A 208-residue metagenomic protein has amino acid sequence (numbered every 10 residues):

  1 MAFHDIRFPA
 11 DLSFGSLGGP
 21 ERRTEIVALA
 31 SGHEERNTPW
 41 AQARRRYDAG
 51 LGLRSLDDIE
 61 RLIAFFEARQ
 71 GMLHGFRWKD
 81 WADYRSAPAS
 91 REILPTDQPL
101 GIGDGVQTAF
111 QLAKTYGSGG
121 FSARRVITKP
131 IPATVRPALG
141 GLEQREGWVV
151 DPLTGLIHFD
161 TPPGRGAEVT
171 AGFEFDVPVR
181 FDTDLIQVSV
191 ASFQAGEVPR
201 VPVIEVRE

Functional and structural regions predicted by a protein language model:
M1-F66, Q70-M72, V177-G196: Solvent-exposed edge beta-strands and adjacent loop segments that serve as assembly or binding interfaces
R36-N37, Q98-P99, I157-T161: Beta-strand-rich interaction surfaces with strong enrichment in secreted/lumenal proteins
R44-R46, T134, T154, G166: Extracellular structured ligand-interaction cores
R46, Q107-A109, P152-L156: A generic structural signal for beta-strand entry/edge sites
L53, T115-G117, H158-R165, R207: Secondary-structure transition/turn motif
I63-G147, F175-E208: Extended beta-strand solenoid/passenger and fiber regions
L142-A167: A surface-exposed beta-strand-loop module
D160-F181: Small/polar beta-strand repeat architecture
